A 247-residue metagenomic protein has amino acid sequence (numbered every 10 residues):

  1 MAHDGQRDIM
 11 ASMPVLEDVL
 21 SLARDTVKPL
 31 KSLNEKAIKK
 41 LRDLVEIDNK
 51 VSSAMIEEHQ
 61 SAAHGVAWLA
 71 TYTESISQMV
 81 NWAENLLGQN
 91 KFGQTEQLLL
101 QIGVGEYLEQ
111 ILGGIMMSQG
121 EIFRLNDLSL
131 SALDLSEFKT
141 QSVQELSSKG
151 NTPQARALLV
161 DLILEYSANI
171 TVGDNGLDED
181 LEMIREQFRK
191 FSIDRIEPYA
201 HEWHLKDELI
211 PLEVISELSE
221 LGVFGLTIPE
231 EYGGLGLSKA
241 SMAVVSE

Functional and structural regions predicted by a protein language model:
M1-K239, A243: Flavin-dependent oxidoreductase catalytic core characteristic of acyl-CoA dehydrogenase/oxidase-like enzymes
